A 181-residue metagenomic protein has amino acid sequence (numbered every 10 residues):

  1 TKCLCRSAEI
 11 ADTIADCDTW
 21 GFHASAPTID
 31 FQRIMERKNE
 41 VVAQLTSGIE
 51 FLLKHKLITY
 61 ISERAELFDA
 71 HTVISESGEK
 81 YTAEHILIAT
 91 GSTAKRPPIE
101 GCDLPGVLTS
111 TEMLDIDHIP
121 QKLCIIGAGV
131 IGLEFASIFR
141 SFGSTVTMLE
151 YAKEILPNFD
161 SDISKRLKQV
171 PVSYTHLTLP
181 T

Functional and structural regions predicted by a protein language model:
T1-I119, A152-L156, D162-I163, V170-S173 (+1 more regions): Glycine-rich flavin
H118-Y151, N158-F159: Rossmann-like NAD(P)H-binding beta-loop-alpha module
L179-T181: N-terminal low-complexity segments that are often proline-rich with Ser/Thr-Pro
